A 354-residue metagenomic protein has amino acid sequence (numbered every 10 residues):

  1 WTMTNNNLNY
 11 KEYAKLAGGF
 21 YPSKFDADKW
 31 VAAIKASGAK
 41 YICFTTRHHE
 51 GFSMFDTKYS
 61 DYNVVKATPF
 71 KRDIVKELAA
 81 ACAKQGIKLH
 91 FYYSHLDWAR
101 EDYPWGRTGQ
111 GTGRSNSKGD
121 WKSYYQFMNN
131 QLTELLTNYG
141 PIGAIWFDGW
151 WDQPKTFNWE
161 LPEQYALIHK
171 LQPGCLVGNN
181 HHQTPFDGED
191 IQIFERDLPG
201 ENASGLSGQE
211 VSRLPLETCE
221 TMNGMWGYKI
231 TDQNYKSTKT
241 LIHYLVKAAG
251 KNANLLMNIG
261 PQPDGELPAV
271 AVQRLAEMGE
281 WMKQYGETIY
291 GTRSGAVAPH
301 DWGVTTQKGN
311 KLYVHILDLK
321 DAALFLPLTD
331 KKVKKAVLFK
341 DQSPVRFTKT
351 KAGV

Functional and structural regions predicted by a protein language model:
W1-V354: Mature catalytic domains of secreted/periplasmic carbohydrate-active enzymes
